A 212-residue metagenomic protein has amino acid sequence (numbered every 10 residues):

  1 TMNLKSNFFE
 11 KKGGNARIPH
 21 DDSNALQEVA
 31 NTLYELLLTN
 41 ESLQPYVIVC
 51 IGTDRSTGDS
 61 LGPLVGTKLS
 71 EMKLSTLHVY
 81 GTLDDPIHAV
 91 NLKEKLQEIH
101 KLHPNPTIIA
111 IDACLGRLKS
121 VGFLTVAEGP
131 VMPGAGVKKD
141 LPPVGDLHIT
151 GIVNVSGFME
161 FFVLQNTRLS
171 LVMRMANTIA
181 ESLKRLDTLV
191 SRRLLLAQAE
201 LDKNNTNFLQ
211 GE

Functional and structural regions predicted by a protein language model:
T1-I108, A113-E212: N-terminal catalytic or cofactor-binding beta/alpha core of small enzyme domains
